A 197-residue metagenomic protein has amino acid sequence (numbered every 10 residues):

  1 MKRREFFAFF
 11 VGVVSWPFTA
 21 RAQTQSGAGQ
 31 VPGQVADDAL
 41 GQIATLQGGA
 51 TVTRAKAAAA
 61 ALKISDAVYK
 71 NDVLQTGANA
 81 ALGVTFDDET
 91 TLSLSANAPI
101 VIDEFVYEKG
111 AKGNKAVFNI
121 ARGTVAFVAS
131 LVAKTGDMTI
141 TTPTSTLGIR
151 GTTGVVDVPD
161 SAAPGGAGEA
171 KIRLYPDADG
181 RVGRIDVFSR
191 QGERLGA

Functional and structural regions predicted by a protein language model:
M1-E5: Bacterial N-terminal signal peptides that target proteins for export
F6, F10-V73, A78-L82, F86-G192: Flexible, surface-exposed loop/linker segments and immediately adjacent secondary-structure boundaries
E193-A197: A short, surface-exposed interaction/processing loop segment used at functional sites
